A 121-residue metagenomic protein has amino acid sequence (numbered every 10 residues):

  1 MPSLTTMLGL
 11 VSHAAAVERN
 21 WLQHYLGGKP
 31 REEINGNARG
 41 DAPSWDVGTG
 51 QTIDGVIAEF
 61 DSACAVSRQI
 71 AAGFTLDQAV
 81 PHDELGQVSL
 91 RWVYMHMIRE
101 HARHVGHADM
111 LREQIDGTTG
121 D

Functional and structural regions predicted by a protein language model:
M1-P43, H82-D121: Short, contiguous alpha-helical
A42-P81, R91-M97: Acidic/histidine-rich alpha-helical segments that form the ligand environment of transition-metal centers
